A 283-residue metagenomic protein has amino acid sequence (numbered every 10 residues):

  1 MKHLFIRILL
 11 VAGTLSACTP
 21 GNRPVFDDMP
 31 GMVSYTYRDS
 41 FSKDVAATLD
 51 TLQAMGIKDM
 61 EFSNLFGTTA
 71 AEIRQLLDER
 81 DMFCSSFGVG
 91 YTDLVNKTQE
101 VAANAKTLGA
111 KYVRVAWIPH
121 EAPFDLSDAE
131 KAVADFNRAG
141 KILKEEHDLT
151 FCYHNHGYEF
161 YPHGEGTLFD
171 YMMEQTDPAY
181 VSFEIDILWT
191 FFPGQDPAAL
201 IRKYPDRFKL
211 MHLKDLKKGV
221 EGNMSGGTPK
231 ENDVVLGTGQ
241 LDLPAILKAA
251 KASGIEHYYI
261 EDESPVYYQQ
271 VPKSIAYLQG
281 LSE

Functional and structural regions predicted by a protein language model:
K2-V11: Sec-dependent signal peptide recognition, specifically the positively charged N-region followed immediately by
H3, G21-S34, S40-M55, G166-F169 (+2 more regions): Histidine-acidic metal/acid-base catalytic patches
C18-Y112, S282-E283: N-terminal pre-domain/capping segments
Y37-K43, D59-A71, V89-K97, H120-F124 (+5 more regions): Acidic-and-aromatic substrate-binding clefts and catalytic sites of carbohydrate-active enzymes
D50, K58-D59, Y91-S182, Y268: Active-site acidic/histidine proton-transfer and metal-coordination neighborhood in alpha/beta enzyme cores
E61, S86-G88, R114, C152 (+3 more regions): Conserved beta-strand positions in the central sheet of alpha/beta enzyme cores
M82, A110-K111, H147-L149, A252-E256: A short helix->loop->beta-strand "cap" motif at the edges of active sites that frequently abuts
